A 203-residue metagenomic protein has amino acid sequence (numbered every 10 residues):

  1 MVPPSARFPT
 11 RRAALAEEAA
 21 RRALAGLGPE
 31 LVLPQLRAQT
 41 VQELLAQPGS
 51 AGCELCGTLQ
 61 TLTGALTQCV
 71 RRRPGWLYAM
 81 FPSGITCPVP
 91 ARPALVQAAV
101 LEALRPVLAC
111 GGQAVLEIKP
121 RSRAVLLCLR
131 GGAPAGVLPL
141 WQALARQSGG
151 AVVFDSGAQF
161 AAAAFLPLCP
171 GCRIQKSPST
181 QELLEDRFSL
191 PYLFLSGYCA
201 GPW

Functional and structural regions predicted by a protein language model:
M1-E18, R22, A143-W203: Flexible, glycine-/charge-rich segments associated with ATP-binding catalytic modules
L15-E18, R92-Q113, P139, A143-Q147: Conserved ATP-binding N-box helix of the HATPase_c
A46-A51, P88-A91: Conserved micro-motifs of the catalytic ATP-binding
G52-R73, A99-V100: Short beta-to-alpha transition helix within the HATPase_c
T67-M80, G112: Short conserved segments within the C-terminal catalytic ATPase subdomain
W76-C87, R121-S122: Conserved catalytic submotifs in the C-terminal HATPase_c
Q113-R123: Short beta-strand/loop element within the Bergerat-fold HATPase_c
A124-A143: Glycine-rich/acidic phosphate-handling loop/turn and adjacent ATP-lid/helix of nucleotide-binding kinase/ATPase domains
